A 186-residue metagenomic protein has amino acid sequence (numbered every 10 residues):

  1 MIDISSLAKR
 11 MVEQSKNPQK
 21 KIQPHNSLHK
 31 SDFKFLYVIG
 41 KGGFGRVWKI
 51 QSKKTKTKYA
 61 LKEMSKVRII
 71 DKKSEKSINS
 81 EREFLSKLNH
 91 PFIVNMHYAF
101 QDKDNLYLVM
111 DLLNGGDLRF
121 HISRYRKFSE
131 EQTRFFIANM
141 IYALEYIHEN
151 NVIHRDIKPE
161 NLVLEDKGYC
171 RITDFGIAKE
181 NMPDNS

Functional and structural regions predicted by a protein language model:
M1-N26: Intrinsically disordered, low-complexity regulatory segments that flank or precede the catalytic domain of eukaryotic
P24-S186: Eukaryotic serine/threonine protein kinase catalytic domain
